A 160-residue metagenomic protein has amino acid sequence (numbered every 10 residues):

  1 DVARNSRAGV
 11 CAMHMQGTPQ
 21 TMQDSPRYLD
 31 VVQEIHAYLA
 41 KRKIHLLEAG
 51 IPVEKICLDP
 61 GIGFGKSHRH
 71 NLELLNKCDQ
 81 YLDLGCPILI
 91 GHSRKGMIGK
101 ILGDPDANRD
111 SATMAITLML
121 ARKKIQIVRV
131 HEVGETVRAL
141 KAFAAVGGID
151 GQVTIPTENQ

Functional and structural regions predicted by a protein language model:
D1-A49, G65-Q160: Active-site-adjacent loop and "lid" segments of alpha/beta metabolic enzymes
V53-K55: Short acidic capping loops at alpha-helix termini that bridge into adjacent secondary structure
I62: Acidic/histidine-rich catalytic cores of soluble enzymes
